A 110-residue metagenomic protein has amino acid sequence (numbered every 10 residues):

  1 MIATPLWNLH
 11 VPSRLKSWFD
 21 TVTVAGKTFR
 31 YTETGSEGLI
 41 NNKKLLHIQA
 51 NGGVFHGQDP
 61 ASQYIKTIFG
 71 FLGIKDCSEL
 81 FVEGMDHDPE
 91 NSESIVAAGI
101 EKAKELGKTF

Functional and structural regions predicted by a protein language model:
I2-Q63: Helix-loop-strand module that forms the ligand-binding subsite of alpha/beta enzymes
G57-F110: Glycine-rich phosphate/pyrophosphate-binding loop and the adjoining helix
